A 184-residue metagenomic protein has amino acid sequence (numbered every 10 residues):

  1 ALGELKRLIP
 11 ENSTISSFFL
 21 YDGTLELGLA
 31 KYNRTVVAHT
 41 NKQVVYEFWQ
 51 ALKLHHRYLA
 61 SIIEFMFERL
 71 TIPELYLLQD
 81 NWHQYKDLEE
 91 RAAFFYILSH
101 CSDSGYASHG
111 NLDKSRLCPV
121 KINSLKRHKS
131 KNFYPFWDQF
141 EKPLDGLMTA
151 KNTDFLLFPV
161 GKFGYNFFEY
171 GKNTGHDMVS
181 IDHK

Functional and structural regions predicted by a protein language model:
A1-L2, K86: Short charge-dense sequence patches
L2-E4, L8-D80: SAM cofactor-binding core of SAM-dependent methyltransferases, primarily the Rossmann-like beta-alpha-beta module
L8-E11, H56-K172: SAM-dependent nucleic-acid methyltransferase catalytic core
F19-L20, E26, D103, G161 (+1 more regions): Aromatic-residue hotspot detector
L29, T149-K151, K184: Short, conserved loop/helix-junction motifs that constitute active-site signature segments in enzyme catalytic cores
V36, P135, M178-S180: Conserved beta-strand scaffold positions in the cores of enzyme catalytic domains, especially in NTP/NDP-utilizing
N41-V45, K162, H183: Short, acidic/turn-prone active-site loops that include or flank metal/cofactor- and phosphate-binding residues
F168-K184: SAM-dependent methyltransferase catalytic-core segment centered on the flexible catalytic loop and adjoining short
